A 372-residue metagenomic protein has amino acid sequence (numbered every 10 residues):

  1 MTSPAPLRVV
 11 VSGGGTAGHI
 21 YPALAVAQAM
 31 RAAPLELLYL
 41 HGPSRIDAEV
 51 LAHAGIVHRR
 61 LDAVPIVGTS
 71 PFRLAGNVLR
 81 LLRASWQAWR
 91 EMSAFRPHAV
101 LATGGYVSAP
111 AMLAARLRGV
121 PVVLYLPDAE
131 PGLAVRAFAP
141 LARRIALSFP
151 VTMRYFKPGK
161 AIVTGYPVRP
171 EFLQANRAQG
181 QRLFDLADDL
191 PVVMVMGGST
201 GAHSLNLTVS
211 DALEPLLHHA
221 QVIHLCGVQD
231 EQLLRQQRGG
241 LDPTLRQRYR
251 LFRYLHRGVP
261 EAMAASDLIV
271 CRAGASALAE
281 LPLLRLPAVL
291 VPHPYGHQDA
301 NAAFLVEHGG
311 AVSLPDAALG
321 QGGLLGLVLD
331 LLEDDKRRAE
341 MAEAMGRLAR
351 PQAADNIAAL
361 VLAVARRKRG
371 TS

Functional and structural regions predicted by a protein language model:
P6-G13, R31-R83, T164, V228-D230 (+1 more regions): Conserved nucleotide-sugar phosphate-binding/catalytic loop shared by glycosyltransferases and other
H19-M30: Short amphipathic alpha-helix
E36, R116-A178: Active-site-proximal region of nucleotide-activated glycan assembly enzymes, centered on histidine/acidic-rich loops
R45, E49-V50, A54, R177-R182 (+5 more regions): Donor-nucleotide binding loops and adjacent catalytic segments primarily of GT-B fold Leloir glycosyltransferases
S70-A99, L117: An amphipathic, basic-hydrophobic alpha-helix
R118, A264-S266, E280-V289, H308: Conserved donor-binding/catalytic loop of nucleotide-activated donor transferases
R337-P351: A short, well-ordered alpha-helix in the C-terminal region of glycosyltransferases
R350-S372: C-terminal alpha-helical cap of glycosyltransferases
